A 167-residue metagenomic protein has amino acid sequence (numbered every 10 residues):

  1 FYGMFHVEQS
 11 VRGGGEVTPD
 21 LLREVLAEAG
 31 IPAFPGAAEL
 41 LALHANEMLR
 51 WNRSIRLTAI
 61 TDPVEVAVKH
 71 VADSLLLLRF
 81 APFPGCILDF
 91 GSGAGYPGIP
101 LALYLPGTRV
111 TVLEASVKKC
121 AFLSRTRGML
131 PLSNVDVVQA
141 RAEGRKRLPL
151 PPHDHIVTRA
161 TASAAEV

Functional and structural regions predicted by a protein language model:
E8, R12-P84, R125-S133: Class I SAM-dependent transferase core
P84-G93: Conserved class I S-adenosyl-L-methionine
G98, G107-V167: S-adenosylmethionine
L101: Aromatic pocket-lining residues of Rossmann-like dinucleotide-binding sites
